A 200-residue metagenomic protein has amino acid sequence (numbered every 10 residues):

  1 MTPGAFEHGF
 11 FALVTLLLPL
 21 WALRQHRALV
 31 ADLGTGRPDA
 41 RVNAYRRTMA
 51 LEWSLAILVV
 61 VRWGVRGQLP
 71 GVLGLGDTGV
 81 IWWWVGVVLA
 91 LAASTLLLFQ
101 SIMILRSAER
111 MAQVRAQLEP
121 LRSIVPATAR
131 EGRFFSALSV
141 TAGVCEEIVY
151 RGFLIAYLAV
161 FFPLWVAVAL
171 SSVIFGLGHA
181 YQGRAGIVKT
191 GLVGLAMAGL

Functional and structural regions predicted by a protein language model:
M1-W82, V166: N-terminal, membrane-interfacial amphipathic/helix-forming hydrophobic leader that caps and precedes the first
H8-L16, M49-I57, V87-S94, S139 (+5 more regions): Alpha-helical transmembrane spans of integral membrane proteins, capturing the lipid-embedded, hydrophobic core of TM
L17, P120-L200: Transmembrane helix-loop-helix hairpins at the membrane interface of multi-pass integral membrane proteins
P19-L23, A56-G64, L97, S101 (+3 more regions): Structural signal for membrane-spanning alpha-helices in multi-pass inner-membrane proteins, emphasizing helix cores
R24-A28, V85-L89, A180-G186, G199-L200: Juxtamembrane membrane-interface segments at transmembrane alpha-helix termini
T35, R41-V42, G64-A142, V160: Juxtamembrane helix-loop-helix connectors linking adjacent transmembrane helices in multi-pass membrane enzymes
M49, R110-L118, R151, W165-V166: Short linear motifs at secondary-structure transitions and domain/linker junctions
